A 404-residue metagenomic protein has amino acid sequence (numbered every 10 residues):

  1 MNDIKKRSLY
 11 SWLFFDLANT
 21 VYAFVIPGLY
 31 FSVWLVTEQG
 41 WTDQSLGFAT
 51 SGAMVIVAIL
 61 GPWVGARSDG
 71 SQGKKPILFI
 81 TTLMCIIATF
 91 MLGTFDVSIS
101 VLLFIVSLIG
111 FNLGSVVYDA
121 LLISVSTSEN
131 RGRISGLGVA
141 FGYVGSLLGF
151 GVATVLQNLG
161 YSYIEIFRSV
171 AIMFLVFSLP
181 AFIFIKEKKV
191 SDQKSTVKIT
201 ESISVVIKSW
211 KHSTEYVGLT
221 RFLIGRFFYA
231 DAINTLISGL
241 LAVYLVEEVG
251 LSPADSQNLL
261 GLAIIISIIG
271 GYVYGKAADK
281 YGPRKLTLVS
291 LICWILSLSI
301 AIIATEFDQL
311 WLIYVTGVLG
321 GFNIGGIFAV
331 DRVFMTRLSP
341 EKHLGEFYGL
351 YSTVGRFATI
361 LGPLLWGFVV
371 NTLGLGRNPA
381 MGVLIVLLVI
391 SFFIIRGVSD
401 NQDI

Functional and structural regions predicted by a protein language model:
M1-L9, K188-I224: Juxtamembrane intracellular "pre-TM" segments in multi-pass secondary transporters
N2-M54, G218-L259: Helix-loop boundary and gating motifs at the non-cytosolic
F48-A66, G261-V273: Central cavity-lining transmembrane alpha-helices of secondary-active solute carriers, predominantly the Major
L60-G73, G270-P283, V370: Helix-to-loop junctions at the C-terminal end of transmembrane segments in multipass secondary transporters
F79-D96, C293-F307: C-terminal ends and interior cores of transmembrane alpha-helices in multi-pass membrane transporters/permeases
L113-T127, G326-S339: Intracellular juxtamembrane helix-capping segments at the cytosolic ends of symmetry-related transmembrane helices
R133-T154, S352-G362: Glycine-rich segments within core transmembrane alpha-helices of 12-TM secondary carriers
V155-I172, F368-L388: A membrane-interface helix-boundary motif in multi-pass transporters
